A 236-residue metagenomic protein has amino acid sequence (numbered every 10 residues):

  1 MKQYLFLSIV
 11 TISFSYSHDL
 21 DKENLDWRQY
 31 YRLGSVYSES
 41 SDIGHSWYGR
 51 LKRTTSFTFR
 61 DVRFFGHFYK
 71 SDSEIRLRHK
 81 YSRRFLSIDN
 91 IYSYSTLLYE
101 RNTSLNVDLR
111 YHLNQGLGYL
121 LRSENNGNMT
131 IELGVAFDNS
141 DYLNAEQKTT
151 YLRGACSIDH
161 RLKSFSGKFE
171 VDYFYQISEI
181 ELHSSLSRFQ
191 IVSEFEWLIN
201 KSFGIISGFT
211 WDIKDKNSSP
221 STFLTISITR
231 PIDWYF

Functional and structural regions predicted by a protein language model:
S17-R63: Short glycine/proline- and aromatic-enriched beta-strand/turn motifs that initiate or cap beta-hairpins
W27-Q29, S41-W47, S73-L77, V107-L113 (+4 more regions): Residues that define the transmembrane beta-barrel architecture of outer-membrane proteins
L33-Y37, V62-F68, Y81, S95-Y99 (+5 more regions): Transmembrane beta-barrel strands of outer-membrane/channel proteins
S35, W47-T55, H79-F85, Q115-Y119 (+5 more regions): Residues on the lipid-exposed face of transmembrane beta-strands in outer-membrane beta-barrel proteins
V36-S40, F65-S71, L86, L98-N106 (+5 more regions): Sequence/structural signature of outer-membrane beta-barrel proteins
T55-R63, L86-Y94, N125-M129, R161-F169 (+2 more regions): Repeated loop/turn-to-beta-strand initiation elements of outer-membrane beta-barrel proteins
N126, T130-G204: Outer-membrane beta-barrel transmembrane domain signature
P220-F236: Outer-membrane beta-barrel "beta-signal"
